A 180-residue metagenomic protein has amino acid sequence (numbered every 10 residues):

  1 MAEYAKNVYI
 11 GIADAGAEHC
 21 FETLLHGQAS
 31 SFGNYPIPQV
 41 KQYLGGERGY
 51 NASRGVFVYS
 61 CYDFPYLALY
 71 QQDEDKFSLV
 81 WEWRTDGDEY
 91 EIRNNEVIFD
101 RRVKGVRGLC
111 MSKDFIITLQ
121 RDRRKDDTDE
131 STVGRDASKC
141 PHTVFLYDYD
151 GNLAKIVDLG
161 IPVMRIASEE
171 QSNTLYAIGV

Functional and structural regions predicted by a protein language model:
M1-A5, L44-D63, R101-S112, A167-Q171: Structural signature of eukaryotic scaffold interfaces centered on beta-propeller domains
M1-P36: Hydrophobic alpha-helical segments and helix pairs
V8-Y9, F57, I116, L175: Hydrophobic beta-strand positions that form the internal "hydrophobic ladder" of WD40/Gbeta-like beta-propeller blades
G11-I12, F57-S60, V97-F99, S131-A137: Short consensus segments that form the blades of beta-propeller domains, in both extracellular/periplasmic
D14-A15, D63, F115, D122: Residue-level signature of beta-propeller blades and closely related beta-rich strand-turn architectures in secreted
E18-L25, T132-N152: Beta-propeller blade signature
L25-L44, D73-R102, G160-P162: Surface-exposed loop and turn segments in beta-propeller and other repeat-based domains that flank or scaffold
T118-K139: Short, conserved, GDST-rich strand-edge loop motifs in beta-rich repeat architectures
